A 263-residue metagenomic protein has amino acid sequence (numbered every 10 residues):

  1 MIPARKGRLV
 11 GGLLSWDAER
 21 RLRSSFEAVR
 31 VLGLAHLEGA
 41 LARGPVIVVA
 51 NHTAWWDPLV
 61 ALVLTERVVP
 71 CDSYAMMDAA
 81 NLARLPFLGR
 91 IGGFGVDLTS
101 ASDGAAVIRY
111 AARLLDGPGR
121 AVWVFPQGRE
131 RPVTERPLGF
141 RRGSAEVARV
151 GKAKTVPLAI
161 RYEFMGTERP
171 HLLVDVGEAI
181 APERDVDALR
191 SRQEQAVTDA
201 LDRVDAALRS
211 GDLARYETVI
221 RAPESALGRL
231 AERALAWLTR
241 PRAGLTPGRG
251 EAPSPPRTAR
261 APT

Functional and structural regions predicted by a protein language model:
M1-V60, S73, A83, R90-G93 (+2 more regions): Membrane-anchoring hydrophobic helices of lipid-metabolizing enzymes
I2-K6, A105-T263: Non-catalytic C-terminal accessory region of glycerolipid acyltransferases and related lyso-lipid remodeling enzymes
I47-V49, G95, A121-F125: Structural motif
T53-A54, M77-L82, I160-F164: Short glycine-enriched loops at secondary-structure junctions
L59-R67: Histidine-anchored nucleotide/phosphate-binding helix
E66-V69, R149: Short, conserved loop/helix-junction motifs that constitute active-site signature segments in enzyme catalytic cores
M76-D78, V96-L98, L158: Generic beta-sheet signal
I91-T99, P126-E130: Short, basic, glycine/proline-bearing loop/turn elements
